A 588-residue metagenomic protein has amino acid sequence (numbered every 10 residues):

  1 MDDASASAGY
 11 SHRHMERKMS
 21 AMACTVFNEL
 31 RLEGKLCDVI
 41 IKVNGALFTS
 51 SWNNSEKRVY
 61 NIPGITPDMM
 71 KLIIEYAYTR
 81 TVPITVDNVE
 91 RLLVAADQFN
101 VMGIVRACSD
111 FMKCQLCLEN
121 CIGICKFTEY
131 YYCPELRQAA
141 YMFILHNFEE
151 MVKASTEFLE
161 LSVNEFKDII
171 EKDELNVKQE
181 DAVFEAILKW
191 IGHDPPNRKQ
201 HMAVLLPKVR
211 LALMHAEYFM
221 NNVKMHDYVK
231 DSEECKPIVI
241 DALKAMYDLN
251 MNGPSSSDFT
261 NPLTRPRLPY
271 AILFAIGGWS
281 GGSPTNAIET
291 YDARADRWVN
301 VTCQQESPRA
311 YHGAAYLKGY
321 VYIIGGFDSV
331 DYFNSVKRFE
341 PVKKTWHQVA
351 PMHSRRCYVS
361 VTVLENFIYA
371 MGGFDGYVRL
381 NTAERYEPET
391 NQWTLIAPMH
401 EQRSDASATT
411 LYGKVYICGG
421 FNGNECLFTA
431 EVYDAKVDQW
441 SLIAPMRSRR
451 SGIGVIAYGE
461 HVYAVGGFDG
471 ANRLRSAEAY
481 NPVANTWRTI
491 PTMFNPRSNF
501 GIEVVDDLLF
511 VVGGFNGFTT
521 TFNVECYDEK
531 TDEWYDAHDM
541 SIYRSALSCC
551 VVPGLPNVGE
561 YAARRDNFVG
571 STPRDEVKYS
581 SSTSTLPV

Functional and structural regions predicted by a protein language model:
M1-M22, R574-S581, V588: Cytosolic, low-complexity regulatory segments enriched in Ser/Pro/Gly with interspersed Lys/Arg in eukaryotic signaling
H14-L36, N252-N261: Charged, flexible boundary elements
L30, Y76, R80, A96-M102 (+20 more regions): Generic recognition of well-structured, leucine-rich alpha-helical segments and adjacent helix-turn regions within
E33-N120, L145, E160-P196: Canonical BTB/POZ domain core
P67-K71, E75, D87-E90, M102 (+21 more regions): Amphipathic alpha-helical interface elements that mediate macromolecular binding in regulatory proteins
I122, K126-Y131, E135-P266: Eukaryotic adaptor/scaffold assembly regions
Q200-V588: Kelch-like beta-propeller repeat domains
